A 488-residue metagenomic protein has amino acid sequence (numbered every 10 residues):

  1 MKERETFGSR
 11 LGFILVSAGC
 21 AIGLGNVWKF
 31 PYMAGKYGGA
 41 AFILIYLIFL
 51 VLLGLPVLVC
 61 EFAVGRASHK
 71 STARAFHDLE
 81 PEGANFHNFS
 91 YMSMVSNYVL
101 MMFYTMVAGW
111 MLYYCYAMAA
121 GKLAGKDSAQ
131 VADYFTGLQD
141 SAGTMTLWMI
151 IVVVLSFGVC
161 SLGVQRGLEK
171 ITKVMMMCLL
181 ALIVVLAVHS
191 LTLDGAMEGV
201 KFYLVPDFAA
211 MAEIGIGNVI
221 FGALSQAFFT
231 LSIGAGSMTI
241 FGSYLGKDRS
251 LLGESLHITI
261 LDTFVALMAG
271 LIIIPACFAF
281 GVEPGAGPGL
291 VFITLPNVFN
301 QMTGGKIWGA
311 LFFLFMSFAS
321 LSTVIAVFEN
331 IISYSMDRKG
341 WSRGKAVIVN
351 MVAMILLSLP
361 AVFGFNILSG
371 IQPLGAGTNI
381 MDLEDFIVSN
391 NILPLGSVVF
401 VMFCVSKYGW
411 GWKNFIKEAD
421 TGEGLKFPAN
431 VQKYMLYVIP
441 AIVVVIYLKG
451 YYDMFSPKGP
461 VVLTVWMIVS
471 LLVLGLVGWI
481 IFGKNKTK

Functional and structural regions predicted by a protein language model:
M1-W28, V57-F62, R66-Y91, G246-S250 (+1 more regions): Membrane-interface "cap" regions at the ends of multi-pass membrane proteins
K2-F7, E169, K173-L321, I325 (+3 more regions): Membrane-embedded translocation segments of transport machinery
R4-E5, M33-Y37, A67, T72-M92 (+6 more regions): Inter-helical loop and helix-membrane interface segments of multi-pass membrane transporters/permeases
T6-S17, F42-I45, N85-Y98, T146-V152 (+6 more regions): Select transmembrane alpha-helical segments in multipass membrane proteins
G12-F49, G236-S237, G242, L252-L256 (+4 more regions): Transmembrane helix-boundary motif of multi-pass solute transporters/channels
G12-I14, C20, T146-L147, L261-L267 (+4 more regions): Loop-to-transmembrane helix boundary motifs in multi-pass membrane proteins
M33-Y37, N85-M101, T136-D140, I150-M175 (+4 more regions): Membrane-water interface regions at transmembrane-helix termini and the short interhelical loops of multi-pass membrane
F89-S96, G340-M351, F386-Y447, G459-L463 (+1 more regions): C-terminal membrane-solvent junction of multi-pass transporters and transport-like membrane proteins
